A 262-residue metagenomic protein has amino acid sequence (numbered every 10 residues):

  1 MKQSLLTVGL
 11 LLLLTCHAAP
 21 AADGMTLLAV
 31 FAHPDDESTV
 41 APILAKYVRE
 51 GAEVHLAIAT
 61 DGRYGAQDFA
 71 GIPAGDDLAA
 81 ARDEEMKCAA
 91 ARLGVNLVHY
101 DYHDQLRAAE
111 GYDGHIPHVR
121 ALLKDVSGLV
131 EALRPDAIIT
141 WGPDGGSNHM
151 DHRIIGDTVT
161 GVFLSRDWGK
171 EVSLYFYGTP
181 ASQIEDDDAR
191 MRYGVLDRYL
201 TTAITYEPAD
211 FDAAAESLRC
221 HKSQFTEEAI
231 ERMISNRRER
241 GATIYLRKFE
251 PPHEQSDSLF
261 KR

Functional and structural regions predicted by a protein language model:
M1-L6: Bacterial N-terminal signal peptides that target proteins for export
T7-T15: Bacterial N-terminal signal peptides
A19-G169: Active-site beta-strand->loop->alpha-helix modules in alpha/beta enzyme cores, enriched in Gly/His/Asp(Glu)
A22-L27, E50, Y112, I116-R262: Metal-dependent de-N-acetylase/amidase catalytic core
